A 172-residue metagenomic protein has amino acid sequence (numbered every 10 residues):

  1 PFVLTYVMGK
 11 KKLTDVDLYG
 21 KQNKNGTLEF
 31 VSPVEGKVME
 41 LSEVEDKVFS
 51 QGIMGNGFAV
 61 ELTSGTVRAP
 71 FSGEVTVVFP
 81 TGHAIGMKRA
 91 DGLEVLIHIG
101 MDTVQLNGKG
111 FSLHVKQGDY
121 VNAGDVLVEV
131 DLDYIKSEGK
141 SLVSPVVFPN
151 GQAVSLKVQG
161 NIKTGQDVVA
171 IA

Functional and structural regions predicted by a protein language model:
L4-A172: Contiguous, well-folded functional domains in the mature portion of proteins
